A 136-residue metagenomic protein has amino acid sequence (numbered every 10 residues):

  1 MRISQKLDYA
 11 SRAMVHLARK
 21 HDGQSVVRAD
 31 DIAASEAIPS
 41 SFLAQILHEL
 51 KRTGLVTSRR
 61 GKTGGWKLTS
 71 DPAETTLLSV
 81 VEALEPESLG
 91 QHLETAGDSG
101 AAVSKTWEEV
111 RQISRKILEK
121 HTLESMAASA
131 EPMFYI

Functional and structural regions predicted by a protein language model:
A13-K20, A83: Short amphipathic alpha-helical elements of helix-turn-helix/winged-helix folds
V27-A37: A short alpha-helical element within helix-turn-helix/winged-helix DNA-binding domains across DNA-binding proteins
A34, K51-R52: Alpha-helical residues within the helix-turn-helix
G54-L68: Beta-hairpin "wing" of winged helix-turn-helix
P72-A96: Conserved segment of winged-helix/HTH DNA-binding domains
T95-I136: C-terminal regulatory/oligomerization modules of transcriptional regulators
